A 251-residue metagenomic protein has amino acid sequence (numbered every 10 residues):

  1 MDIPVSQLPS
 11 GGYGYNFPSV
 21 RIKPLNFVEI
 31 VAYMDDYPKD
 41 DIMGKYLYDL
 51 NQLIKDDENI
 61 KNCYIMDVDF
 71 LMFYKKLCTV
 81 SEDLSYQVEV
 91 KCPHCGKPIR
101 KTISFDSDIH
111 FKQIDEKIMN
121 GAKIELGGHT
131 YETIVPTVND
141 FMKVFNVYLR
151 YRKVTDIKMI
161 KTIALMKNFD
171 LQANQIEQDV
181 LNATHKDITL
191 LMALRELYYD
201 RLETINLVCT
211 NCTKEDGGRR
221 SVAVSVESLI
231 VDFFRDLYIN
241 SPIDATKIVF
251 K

Functional and structural regions predicted by a protein language model:
M1-K251: Long C-terminal interaction/binding lobes of large macromolecular proteins
